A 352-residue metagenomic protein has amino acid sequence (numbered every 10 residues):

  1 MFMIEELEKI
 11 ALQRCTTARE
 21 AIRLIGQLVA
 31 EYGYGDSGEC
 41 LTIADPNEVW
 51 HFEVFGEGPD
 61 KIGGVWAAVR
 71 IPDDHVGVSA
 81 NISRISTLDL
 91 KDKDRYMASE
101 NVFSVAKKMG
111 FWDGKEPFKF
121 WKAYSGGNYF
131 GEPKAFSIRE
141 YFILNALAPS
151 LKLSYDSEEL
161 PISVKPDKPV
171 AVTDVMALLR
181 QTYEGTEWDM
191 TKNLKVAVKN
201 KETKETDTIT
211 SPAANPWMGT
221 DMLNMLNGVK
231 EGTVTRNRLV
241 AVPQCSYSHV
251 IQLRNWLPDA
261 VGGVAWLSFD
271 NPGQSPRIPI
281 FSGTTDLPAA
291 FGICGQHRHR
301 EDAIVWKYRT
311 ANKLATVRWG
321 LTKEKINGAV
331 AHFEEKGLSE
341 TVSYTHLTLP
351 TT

Functional and structural regions predicted by a protein language model:
F2-G33, A135-S211, N215-P216: Alpha/propeptide regions of enzymes that mature by internal proteolysis
Y32-C40: Internal, well-folded beta-alpha domain core
S37, P46-Q181, T186: Extended, regular secondary-structure scaffolds
C40-A44, H51, Y247-I251: Short beta-strand scaffold segments in enzyme catalytic cores
F52-V54, S211-N215, G219-L223: Soluble extracytoplasmic regions of secretory-pathway and membrane proteins
W217-T341: Substrate-recognition/cap regions that form aromatic- and gly/pro-loop-enriched pockets for small-molecule ligands
T345-T352: Conserved small/polar residues in nucleotide/adenosyl-binding loops
